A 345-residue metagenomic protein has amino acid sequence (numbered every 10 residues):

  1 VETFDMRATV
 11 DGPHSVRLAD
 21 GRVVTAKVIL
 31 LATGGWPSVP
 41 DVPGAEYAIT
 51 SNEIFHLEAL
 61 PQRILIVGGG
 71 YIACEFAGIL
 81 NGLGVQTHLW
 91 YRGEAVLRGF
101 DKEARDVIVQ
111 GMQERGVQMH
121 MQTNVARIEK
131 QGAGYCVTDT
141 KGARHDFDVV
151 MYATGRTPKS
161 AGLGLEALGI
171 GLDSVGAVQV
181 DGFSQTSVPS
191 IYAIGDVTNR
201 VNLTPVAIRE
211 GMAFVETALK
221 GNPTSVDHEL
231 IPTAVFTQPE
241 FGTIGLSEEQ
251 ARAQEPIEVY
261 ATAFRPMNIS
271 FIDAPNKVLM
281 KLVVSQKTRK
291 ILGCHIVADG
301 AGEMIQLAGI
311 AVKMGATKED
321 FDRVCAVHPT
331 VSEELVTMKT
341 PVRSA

Functional and structural regions predicted by a protein language model:
V1-V28, M119, A126-V137: Feature captures the FAD/FMN-dependent oxidoreductase FAD-binding
E2, W36-S38, G171-D173, G221-P232 (+1 more regions): A short alpha-helix-loop-beta-strand transition element characteristic of N-terminal alpha/beta dinucleotide-binding
F4-R7, G12, T33, T50-N52 (+4 more regions): Short loop/edge segments at beta-strand edges and connector loops that shape dinucleotide/nucleotide cofactor-binding
A19-V28, T140-V149, S187-V188: Core beta-strand elements of the Rossmann-like FAD/NAD(P) dinucleotide-binding domain in flavoenzyme oxidoreductases
L31-R92, Q118, E166-L168, L172-F183 (+1 more regions): Glycine-rich dinucleotide-binding loop and its adjacent helix/turn
E46-P61, R144-K220: FAD-site-proximal beta/loop scaffold in flavoenzymes
F55-H56, P61-L65, Y71-C136, T140-K141 (+2 more regions): Rossmann-like dinucleotide-binding cores of NAD(P)H-dependent redox enzymes
L219, F236-S247, R252-A345: Flexible, glycine-rich terminal cap/loop adjacent to redox cofactors in electron-transfer oxidoreductases
